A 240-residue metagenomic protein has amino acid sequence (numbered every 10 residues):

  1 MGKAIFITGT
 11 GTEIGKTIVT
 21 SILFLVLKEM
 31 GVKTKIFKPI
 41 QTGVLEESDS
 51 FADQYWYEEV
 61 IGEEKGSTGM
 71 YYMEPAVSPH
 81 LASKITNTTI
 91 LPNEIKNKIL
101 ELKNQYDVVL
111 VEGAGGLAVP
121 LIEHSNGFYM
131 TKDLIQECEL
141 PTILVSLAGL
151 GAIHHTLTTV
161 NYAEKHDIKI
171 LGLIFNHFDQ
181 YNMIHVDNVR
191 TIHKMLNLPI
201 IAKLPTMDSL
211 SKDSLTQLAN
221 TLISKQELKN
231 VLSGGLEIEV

Functional and structural regions predicted by a protein language model:
A4-G9, I36-K38: Short, hydrophobic/glycine-enriched beta-strand segments
F6-T20: Glycine-rich phosphate-binding P-loop
G11-E13, Q41-E46, G149-L150, H177-Y181: Short histidine/acidic/glycine/proline-rich micro-motifs that form metal- and phosphate-coordinating active-site loops
I18-T89, N93, K98-E101: N-terminal phosphate/diphosphate-binding loop that engages ATP/GTP or pyrophosphate donors across diverse enzyme folds
F37, E94-F128, T156: Glycine-rich phosphate-binding loop used to anchor ATP phosphates in small-molecule kinases, encompassing both
A114-N197: Conserved catalytic-core segment of NTP-binding enzymes
N161-V240: C-terminal lobe/tail of nucleotide-utilizing enzymes
